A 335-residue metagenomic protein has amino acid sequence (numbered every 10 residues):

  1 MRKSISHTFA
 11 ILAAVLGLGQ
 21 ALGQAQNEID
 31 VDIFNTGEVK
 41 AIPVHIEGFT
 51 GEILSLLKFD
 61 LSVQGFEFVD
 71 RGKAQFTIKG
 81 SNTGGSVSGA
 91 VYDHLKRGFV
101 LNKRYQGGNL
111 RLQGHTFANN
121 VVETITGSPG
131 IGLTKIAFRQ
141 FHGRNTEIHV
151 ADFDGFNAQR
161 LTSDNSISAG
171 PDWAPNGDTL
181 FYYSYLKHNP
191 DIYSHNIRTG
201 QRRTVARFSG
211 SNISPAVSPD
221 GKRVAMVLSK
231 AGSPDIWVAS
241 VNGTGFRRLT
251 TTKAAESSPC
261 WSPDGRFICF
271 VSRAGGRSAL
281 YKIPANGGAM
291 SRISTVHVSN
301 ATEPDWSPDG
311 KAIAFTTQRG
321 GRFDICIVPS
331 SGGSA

Functional and structural regions predicted by a protein language model:
L22-F59: A structural "domain/chain start" motif
K58, K73-N120: Amphipathic beta-strand/beta-sheet edge segments enriched in Tyr/Trp
S86-S88, R144-H149, N189-Y193, S233-W237 (+2 more regions): Structural motif
G130-G132, P175-N176, P219-D220, P263-D264 (+1 more regions): Residue-level detector of Asp-centered blade-edge/turn motifs that repeat once per structural unit in beta-propeller
I136, L180-F181, G221-A225, G265-I268 (+1 more regions): Hydrophobic beta-strand positions that form the internal "hydrophobic ladder" of WD40/Gbeta-like beta-propeller blades
F141, Y185, S229, R273 (+1 more regions): Short loop/turn segments immediately following the C-termini of beta-strands
D152-I167, H195-I213, A239-S257, I283-T302 (+1 more regions): Multi-bladed beta-propeller domains
